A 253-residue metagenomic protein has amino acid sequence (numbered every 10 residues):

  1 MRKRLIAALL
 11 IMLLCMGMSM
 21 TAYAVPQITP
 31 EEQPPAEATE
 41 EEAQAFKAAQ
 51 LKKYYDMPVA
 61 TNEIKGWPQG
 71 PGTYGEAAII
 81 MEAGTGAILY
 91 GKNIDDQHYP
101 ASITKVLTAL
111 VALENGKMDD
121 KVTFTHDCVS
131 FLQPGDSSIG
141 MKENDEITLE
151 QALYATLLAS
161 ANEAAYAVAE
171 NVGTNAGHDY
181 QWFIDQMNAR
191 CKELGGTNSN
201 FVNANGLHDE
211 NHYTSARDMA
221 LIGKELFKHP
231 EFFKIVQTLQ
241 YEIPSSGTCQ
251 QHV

Functional and structural regions predicted by a protein language model:
M1-R2, K92: Intrinsically disordered, low-complexity sequence elements enriched in Ser/Thr/Gly/Pro
R2-A24: Sec-dependent N-terminal signal peptides of Gram-positive bacterial secreted proteins and lipoproteins
L13, G177, K234: Terminal recognition/anchoring or ligand-binding modules at protein termini
L14, G135-S137, T197, G247-Q251: Generic structural motif recognizing short loop/turn segments at the entrances and edges of beta-strands
C15, I64, P68-G70, S245 (+1 more regions): Intrinsically disordered, low-complexity segments enriched in small/polar residues
C15, M118-D119, N162, T197 (+2 more regions): A general structural signal for well-ordered secondary-structure junctions
V25-R217, L221, L226-F227: Active-site-adjacent loops and short helices of periplasmic peptidoglycan-processing enzymes
D218, G223-V253: Extracytoplasmic
